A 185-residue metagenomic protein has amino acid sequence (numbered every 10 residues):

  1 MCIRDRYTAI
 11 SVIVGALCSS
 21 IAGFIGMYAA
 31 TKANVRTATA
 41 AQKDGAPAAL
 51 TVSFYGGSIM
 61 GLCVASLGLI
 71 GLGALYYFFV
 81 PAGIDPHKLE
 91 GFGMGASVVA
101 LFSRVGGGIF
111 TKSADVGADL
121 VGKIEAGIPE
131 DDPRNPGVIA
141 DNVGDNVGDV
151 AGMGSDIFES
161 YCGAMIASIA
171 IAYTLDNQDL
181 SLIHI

Functional and structural regions predicted by a protein language model:
R4-L182: Hydrophobic, small-residue-rich transmembrane alpha-helices and their short perimembrane loops in multi-pass membrane
